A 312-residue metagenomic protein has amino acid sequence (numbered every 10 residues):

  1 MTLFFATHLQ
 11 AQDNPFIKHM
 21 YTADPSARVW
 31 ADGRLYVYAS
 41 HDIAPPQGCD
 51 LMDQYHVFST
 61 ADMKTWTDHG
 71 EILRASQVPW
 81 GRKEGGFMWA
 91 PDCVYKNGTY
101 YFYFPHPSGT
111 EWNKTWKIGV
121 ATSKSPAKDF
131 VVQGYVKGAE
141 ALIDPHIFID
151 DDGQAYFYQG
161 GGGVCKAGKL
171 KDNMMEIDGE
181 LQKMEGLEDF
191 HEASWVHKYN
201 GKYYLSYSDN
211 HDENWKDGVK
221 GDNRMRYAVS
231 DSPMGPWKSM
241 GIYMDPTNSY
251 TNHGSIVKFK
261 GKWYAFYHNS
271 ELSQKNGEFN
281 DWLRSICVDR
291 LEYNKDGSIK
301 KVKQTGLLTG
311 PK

Functional and structural regions predicted by a protein language model:
M1-Q12: Bacterial Sec-dependent N-terminal signal peptides
A11-K312: Carbohydrate-active catalytic/glycan-binding domains of CAZyme proteins, especially the secreted or lumenal ectodomains
